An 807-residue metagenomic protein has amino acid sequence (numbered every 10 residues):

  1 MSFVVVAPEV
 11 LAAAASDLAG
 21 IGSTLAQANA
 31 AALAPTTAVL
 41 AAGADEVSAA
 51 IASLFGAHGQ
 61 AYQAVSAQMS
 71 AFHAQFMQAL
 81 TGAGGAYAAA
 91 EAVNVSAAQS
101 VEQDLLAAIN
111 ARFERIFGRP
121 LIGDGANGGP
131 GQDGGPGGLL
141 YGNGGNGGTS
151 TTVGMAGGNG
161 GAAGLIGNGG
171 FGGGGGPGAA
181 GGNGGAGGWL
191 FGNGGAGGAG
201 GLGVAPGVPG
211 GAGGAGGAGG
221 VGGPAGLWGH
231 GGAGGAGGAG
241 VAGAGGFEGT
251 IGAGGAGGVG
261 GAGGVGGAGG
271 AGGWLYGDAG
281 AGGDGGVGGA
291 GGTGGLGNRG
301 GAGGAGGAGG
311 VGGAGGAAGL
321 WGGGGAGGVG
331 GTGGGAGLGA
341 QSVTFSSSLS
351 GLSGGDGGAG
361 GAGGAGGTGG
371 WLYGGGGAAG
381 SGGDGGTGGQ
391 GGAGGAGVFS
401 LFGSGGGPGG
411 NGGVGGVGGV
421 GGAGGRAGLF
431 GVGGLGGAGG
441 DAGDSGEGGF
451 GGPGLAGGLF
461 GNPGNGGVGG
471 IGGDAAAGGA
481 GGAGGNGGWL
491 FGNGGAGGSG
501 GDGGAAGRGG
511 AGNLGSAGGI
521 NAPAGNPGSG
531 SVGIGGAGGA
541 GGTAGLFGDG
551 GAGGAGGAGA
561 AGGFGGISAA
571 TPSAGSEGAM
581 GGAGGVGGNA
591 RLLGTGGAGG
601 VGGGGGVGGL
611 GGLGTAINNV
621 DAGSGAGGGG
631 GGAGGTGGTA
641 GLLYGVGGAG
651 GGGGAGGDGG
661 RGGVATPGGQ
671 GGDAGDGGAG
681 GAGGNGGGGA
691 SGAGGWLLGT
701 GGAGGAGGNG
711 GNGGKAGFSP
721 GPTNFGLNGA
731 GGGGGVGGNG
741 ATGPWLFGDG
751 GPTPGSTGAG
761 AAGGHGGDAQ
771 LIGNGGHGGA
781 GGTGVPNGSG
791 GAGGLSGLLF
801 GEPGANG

Functional and structural regions predicted by a protein language model:
M1-G807: A glycine-centric feature that highlights glycine-enriched low-complexity/repetitive segments and conserved glycine
